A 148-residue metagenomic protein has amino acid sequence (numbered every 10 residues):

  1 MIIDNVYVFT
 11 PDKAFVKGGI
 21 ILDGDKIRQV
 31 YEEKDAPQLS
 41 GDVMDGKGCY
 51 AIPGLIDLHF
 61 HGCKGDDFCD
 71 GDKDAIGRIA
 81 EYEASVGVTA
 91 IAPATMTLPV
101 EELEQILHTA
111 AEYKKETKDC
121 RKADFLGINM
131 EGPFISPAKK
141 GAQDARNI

Functional and structural regions predicted by a protein language model:
M1-I3, P37-G77, E81: Replace "His-x-His-based motif
M1-P37: N-terminal metal-binding scaffold of metallo-dependent hydrolase/deaminase domains
V6, I20, D25, G48 (+3 more regions): Divalent metal-coordination and catalytic microenvironments
T10, V16, Y50, D70 (+2 more regions): Metal-centered catalytic cores of metalloenzymes
E32-D42, K115-C120: Short, glycine- and charge-enriched coil/turn segments that flank and shape catalytic ligand pockets
H61, G77-I106, K122-S136: Divalent metal-dependent hydrolysis catalytic cores, especially in the metallo-beta-lactamase
G71, E102-I106, R146-I148: Alpha-helix N-cap and loop-to-helix initiation/capping positions
H108-I148: Metal-coordinating catalytic core of metallo-dependent amide/deamination hydrolases
